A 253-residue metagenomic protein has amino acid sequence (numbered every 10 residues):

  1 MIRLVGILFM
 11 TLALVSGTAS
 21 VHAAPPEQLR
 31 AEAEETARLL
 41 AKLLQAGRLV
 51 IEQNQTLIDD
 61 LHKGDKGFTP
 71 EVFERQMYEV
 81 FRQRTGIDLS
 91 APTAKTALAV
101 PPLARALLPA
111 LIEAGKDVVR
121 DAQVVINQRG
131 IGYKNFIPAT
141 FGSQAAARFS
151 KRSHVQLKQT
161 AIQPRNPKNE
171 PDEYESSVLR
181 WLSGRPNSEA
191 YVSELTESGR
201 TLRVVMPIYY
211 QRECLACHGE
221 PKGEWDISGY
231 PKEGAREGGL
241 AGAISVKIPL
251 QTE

Functional and structural regions predicted by a protein language model:
M1-L4: Positively charged n-region of N-terminal signal peptides that target proteins for export
I7-S16: Bacterial N-terminal signal peptides
S16-H22: Long, low-complexity intrinsically disordered regions enriched in Ser/Thr, Asp/Glu, Pro/Gly
H22-Y209, G223-E253: Extracytoplasmic c-type cytochrome modules immediately beyond a signal peptide or single-pass transmembrane anchor
Y210-K222: The canonical Cys-X-X-Cys-His
